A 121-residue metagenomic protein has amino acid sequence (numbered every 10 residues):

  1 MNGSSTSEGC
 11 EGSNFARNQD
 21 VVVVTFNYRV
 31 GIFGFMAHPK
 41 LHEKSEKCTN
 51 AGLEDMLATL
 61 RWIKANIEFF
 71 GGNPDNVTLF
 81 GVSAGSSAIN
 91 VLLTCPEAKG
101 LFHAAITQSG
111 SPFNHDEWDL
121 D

Functional and structural regions predicted by a protein language model:
M1-D121: Serine-hydrolase-like catalytic core of hydrolytic proteins
